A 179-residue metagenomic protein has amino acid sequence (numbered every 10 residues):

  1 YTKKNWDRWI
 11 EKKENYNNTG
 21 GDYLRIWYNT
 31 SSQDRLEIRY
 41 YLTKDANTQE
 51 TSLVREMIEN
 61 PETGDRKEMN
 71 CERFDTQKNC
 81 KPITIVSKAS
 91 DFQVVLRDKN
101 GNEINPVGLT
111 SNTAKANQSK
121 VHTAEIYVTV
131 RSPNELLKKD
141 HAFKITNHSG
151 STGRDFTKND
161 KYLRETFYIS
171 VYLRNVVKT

Functional and structural regions predicted by a protein language model:
Y1-K78, V86, L96-D98, L173: Extracytoplasmic beta-strand-rich oligomerization domains located immediately C-terminal to a leader/signal peptide
T76-T179: Short linear sequence signals and composition-biased patches located at protein termini or domain-edge surfaces
